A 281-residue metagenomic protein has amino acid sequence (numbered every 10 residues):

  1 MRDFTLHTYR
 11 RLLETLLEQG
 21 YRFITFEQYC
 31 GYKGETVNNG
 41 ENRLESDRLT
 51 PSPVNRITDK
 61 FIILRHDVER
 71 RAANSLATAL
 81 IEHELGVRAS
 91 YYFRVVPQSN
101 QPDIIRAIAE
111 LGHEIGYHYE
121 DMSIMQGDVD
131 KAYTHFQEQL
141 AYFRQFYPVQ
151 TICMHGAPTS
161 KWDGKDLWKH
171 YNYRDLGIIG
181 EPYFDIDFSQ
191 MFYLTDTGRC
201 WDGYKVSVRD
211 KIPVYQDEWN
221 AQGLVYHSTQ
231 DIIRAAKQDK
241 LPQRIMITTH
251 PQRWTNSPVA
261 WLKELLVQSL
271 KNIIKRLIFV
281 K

Functional and structural regions predicted by a protein language model:
M1-L64, R71-L76, L80-S90, S99-N100 (+3 more regions): Terminal accessory/targeting
L64-R65, G116-Y117: Short acidic/histidine-rich active-site segments
